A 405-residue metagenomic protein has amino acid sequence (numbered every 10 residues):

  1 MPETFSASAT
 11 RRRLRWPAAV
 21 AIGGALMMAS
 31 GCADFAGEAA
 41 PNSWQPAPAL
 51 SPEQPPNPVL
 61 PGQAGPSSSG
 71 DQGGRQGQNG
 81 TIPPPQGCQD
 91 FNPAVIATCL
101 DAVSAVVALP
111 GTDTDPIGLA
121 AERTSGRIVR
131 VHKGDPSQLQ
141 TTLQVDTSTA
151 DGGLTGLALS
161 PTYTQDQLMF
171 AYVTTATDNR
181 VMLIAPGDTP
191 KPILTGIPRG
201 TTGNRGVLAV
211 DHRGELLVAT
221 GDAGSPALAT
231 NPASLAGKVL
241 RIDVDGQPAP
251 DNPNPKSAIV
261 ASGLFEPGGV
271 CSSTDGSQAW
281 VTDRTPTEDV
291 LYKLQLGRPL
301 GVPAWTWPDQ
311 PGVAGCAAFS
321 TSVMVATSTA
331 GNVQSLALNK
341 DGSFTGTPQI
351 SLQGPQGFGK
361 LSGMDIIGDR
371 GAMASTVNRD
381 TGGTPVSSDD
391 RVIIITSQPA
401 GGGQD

Functional and structural regions predicted by a protein language model:
P2-A19, G23-A25, A33-D405: Sequence/structural signature of beta-propeller domains
